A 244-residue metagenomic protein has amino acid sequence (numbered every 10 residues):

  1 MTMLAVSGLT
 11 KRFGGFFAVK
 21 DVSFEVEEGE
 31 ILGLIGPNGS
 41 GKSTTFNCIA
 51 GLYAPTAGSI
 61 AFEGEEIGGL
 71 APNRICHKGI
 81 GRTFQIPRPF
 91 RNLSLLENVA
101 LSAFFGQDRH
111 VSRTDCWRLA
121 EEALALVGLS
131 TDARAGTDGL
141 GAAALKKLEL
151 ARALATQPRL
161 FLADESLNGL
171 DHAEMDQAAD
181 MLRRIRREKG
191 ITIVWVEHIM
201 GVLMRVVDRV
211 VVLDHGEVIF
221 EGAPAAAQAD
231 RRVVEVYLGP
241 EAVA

Functional and structural regions predicted by a protein language model:
T2-A5, L9-A244: Glycine-rich phosphate-binding loops of nucleotide-dependent enzymes
